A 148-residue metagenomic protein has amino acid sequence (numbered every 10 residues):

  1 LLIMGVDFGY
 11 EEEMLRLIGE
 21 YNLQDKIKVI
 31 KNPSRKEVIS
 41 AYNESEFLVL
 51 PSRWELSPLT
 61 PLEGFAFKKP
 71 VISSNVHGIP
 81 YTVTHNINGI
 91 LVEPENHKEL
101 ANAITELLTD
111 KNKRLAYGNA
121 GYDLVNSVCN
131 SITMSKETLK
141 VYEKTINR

Functional and structural regions predicted by a protein language model:
L1-L15: Glycosyltransferase donor-sugar binding loop
E13-P33: Nucleotide-activated donor-binding/catalytic signature segment of Leloir-type glycosyltransferases, i.e., the conserved
N32, S40-S45: Short alpha-helical donor nucleotide-sugar binding micro-motif in glycosyltransferases
L48-V49: A short hydrophobic beta-strand element within the catalytic core of glycosyltransferases that build diverse glycans
R53: Aromatic "clamp/platform" in nucleotide-sugar-dependent glycosyltransferases that forms part of the donor/acceptor
P70-S73: Short hydrophobic beta-strand element within catalytic cores of glycosyltransferases and related nucleotide-activated
H85-N86, I90-H97, E106-K111: Conserved acidic donor-binding segment of nucleotide-sugar-dependent glycosyltransferases
E99, E106, K113-S127, M134-K140: A short, well-ordered alpha-helix in the C-terminal region of glycosyltransferases
